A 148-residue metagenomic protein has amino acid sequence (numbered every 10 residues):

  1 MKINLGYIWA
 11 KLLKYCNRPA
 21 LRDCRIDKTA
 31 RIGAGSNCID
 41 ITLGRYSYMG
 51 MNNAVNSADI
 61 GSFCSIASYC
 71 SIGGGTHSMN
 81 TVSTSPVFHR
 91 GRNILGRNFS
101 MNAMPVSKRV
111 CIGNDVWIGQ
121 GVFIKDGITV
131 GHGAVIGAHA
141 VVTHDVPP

Functional and structural regions predicted by a protein language model:
M1-N37, V87: Extended, small-residue-rich solenoid/repeat segments and analogous flexible loops that form exposed scaffolds
K2-L5, V116, I136: Hydrophobic transmembrane signal anchors and adjacent membrane-proximal interface regions, especially in viral
C38-G44, Y48-I128: Flexible, glycine/small-residue-enriched loop-and-beta-strand segment within the central core of proteins
G131-H132: Short coil-to-helix segment of the ABC ATPase nucleotide-binding domain corresponding to the Q-loop/switch region
V135-G137, V141: A generic "structured core" feature
V146-P148: Catalytic binding pocket for nucleotide-activated donors in carbohydrate/polymer assembly enzymes
